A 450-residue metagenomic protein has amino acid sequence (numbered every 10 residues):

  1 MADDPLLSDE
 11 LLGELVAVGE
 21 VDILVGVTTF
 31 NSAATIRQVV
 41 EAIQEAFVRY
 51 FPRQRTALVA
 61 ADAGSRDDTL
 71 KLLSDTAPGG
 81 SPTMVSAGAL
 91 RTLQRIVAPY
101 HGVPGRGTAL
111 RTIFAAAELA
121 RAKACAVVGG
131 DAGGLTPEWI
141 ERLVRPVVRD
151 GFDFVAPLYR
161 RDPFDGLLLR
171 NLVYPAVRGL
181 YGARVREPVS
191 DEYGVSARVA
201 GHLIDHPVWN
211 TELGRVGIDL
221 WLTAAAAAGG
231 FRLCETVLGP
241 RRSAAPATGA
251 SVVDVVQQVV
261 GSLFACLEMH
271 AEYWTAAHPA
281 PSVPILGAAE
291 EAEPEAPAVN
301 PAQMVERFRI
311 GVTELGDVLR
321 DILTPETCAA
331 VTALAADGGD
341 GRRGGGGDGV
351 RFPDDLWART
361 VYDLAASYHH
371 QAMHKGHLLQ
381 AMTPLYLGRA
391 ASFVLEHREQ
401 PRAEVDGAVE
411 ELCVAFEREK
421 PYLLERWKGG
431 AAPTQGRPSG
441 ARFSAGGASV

Functional and structural regions predicted by a protein language model:
M1-E45, E410-E417, P421: N-proximal low-complexity "stem/linker" segments adjacent to membrane-targeting elements
V21, V260-V450: Terminal low-complexity segments of carbohydrate-biosynthetic enzymes
D62-K71: A conserved acidic beta->alpha catalytic loop
D75-A120: Active-site-proximal specificity loops/subdomain of glycosyltransferases
A117, R121-G133: Short beta-strand-to-loop acidic/aromatic patch adjacent to the donor-nucleotide binding site
L135-L158: Conserved donor-nucleotide/metal-binding helix-loop-beta segment in metal-dependent transferases, i.e., the alpha-helix
N210, W221-R241: Catalytic donor-sugar/metal-binding loop of nucleotide-sugar-dependent glycosyltransferases
E235-V253, A265-M269, P279-P284: Active-site donor/metal-binding and catalytic loop motifs of nucleotide-sugar-dependent glycosylation enzymes
